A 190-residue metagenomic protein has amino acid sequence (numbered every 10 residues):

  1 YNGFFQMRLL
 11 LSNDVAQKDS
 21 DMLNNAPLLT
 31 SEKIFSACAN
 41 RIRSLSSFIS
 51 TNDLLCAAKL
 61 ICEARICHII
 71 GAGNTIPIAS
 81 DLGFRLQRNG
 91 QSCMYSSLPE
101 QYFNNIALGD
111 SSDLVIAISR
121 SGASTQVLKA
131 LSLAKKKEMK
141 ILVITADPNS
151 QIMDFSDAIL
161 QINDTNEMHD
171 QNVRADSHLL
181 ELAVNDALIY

Functional and structural regions predicted by a protein language model:
Y1-D53: HTH-adjacent hinge/linker in prokaryotic transcriptional regulators
L28-T30, D53-C56, Q101-F103, L160-Q161: Short hydrophobic/aromatic-rich motifs at helix boundaries and adjacent loops
N52-A64: Glycine-rich phosphate/diphosphate-binding loops that line cofactor/substrate pockets in enzymes
C62-Y190: Glycine-rich phosphate-binding loops that contact phosphosugars or nucleotide phosphates
